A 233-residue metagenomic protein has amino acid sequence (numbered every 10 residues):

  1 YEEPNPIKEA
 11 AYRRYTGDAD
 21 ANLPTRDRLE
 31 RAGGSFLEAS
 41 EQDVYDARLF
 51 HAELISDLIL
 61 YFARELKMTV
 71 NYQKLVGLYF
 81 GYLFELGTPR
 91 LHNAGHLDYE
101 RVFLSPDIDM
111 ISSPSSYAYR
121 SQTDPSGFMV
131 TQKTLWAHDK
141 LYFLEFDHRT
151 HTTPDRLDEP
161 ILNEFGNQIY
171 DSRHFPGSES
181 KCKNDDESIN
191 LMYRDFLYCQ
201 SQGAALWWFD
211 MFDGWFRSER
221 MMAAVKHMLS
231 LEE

Functional and structural regions predicted by a protein language model:
Y1-Y117, D124-S126, T131: Polysaccharide-binding and catalytic clefts of secreted carbohydrate-active enzymes
L60, Y72-Q73, S105, D109-E233: Carbohydrate-binding surfaces of carbohydrate-active enzymes
